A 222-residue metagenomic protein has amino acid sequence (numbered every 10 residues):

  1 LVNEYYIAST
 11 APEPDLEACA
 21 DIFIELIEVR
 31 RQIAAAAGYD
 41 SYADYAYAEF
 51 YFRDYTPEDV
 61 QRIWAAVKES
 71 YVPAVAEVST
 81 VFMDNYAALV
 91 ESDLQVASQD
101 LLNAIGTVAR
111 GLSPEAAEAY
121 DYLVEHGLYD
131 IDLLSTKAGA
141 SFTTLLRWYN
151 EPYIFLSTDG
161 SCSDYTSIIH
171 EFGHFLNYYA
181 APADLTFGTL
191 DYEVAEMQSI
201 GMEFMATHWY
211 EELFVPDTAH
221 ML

Functional and structural regions predicted by a protein language model:
L1-Q99: A well-structured
K68-S70, L190-L222: Post-HExxH zinc-binding segment in Zn-dependent metallohydrolases
L94-V96, Y129-E151: Catalytic zinc-binding patch centered on the HExxH motif and its immediate surroundings that defines zinc-dependent
D100-E118: Carboxylate/His-rich catalytic cores and anion/metal-binding grooves
W148-I169: Short pre-active-site segment immediately N-terminal to the catalytic Zn-binding motif
Y153, T166-I168, F175-L176, E193-V194 (+1 more regions): Internal glycine-rich alpha/beta core junctions
Y153-S157, A183-Y192, H220-L222: Short beta-alpha connecting loops at secondary-structure transitions that line or flank enzyme active sites
G173-T186, M205: Catalytic Zn2+-binding segment of zinc metalloproteases
